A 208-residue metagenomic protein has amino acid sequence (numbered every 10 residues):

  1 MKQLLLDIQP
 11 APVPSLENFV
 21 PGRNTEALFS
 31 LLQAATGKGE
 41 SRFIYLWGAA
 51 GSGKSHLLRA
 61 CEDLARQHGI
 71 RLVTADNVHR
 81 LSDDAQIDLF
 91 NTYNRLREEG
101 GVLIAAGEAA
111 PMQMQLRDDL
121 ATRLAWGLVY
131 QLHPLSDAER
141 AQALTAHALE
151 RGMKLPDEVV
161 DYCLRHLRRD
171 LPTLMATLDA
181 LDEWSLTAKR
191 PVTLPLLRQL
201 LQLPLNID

Functional and structural regions predicted by a protein language model:
L4-E26, Y162: Dynamic helix-loop-helix/coil hinge segments at AAA+ ATPase domain boundaries and subdomain interfaces
Q33-S41: Phosphate-binding P-loop
E40-L57: Walker A/P-loop nucleotide-binding motif
H68-D88, T92-R95, E99-G107: Conserved P-loop NTPase "ATPase switch" module shared by AAA+ and STAND
P111-A125: Short regulatory helix/loop adjacent to the ATP-binding pocket of P-loop NTPases
G127, Q142-K154: Conserved AAA+ ATPase "sensor/coupling" helix adjacent to the nucleotide-binding pocket
G127-E139: Conserved AAA+ ATPase "SRH/arginine-finger" region at the nucleotide-binding site
D161-R165, P172-L186: C-terminal helical "lid" of AAA+/P-loop NTPase domains
